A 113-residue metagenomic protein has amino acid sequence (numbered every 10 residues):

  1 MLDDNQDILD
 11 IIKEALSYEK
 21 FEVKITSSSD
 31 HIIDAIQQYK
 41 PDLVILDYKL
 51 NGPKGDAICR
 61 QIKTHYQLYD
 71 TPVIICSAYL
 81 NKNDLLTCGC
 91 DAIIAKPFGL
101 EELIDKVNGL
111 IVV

Functional and structural regions predicted by a protein language model:
Q6-K24: Two-component/phosphorelay signaling modules centered on CheY-like receiver
I25-L43: Acidic, metal-coordinating helix/loop segments flanking the phosphotransfer/catalytic sites of two-component signaling
S28, K54-A57: Acidic catalytic/metal-coordinating carboxylates
K40, Y66-P72: His-Asp phosphorelay/catalytic-motif detector in bacterial-type signaling
D47: Active-site residues of response regulator receiver
D56-Q67: Short amphipathic alpha-helix used as the core "switch/output" element in two-component signaling
A57, Y79-A95, E101-D105: Alpha4 helix (beta4-alpha4-beta5 surface) of REC/receiver domains from two-component response regulators
